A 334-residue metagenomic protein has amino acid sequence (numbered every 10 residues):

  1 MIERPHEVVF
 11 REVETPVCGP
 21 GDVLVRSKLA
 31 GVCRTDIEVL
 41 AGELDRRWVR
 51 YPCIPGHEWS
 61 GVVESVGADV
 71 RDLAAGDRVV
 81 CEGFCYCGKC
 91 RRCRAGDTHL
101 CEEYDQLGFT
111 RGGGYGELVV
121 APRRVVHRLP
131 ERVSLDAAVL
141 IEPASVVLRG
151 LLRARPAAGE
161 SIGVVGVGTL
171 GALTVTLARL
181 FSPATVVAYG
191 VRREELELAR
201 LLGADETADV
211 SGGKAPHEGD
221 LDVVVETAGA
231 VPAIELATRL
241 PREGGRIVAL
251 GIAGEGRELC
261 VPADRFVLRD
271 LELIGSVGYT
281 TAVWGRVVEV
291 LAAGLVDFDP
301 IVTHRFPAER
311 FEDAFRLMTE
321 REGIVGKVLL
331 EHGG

Functional and structural regions predicted by a protein language model:
R4, K28-L29, A68, F84 (+4 more regions): Short, surface-exposed secondary-structure boundary micro-motifs
E14-A30, L44-R91, P130-R132: Glycine-rich beta-strand-centered segment in the early N-terminal region that forms part of a ligand/cofactor-binding
C87-V165: NAD(P)H dinucleotide-binding glycine-rich loop of Rossmann-like/cofactor-binding domains, especially the beta1-alpha1
V133-G212: Mid-domain Rossmann-like dinucleotide-binding core that forms the NAD(H)/NADP(H) cofactor-binding site
A154, F181, E197-E272: Glycine-rich cofactor phosphate-binding loops and adjacent beta1-alpha1 units of small-molecule cofactor enzyme domains
Y189-R192, T227, G251, V277: N-terminal Rossmann-fold cofactor-binding loop
E235, R239, T281-G334: C-terminal hydrophobic helical "lid"/dimerization subdomain of Rossmann-like NAD(P)H-dependent oxidoreductases
R246, C260-P300: Rossmann-fold dehydrogenase core element
